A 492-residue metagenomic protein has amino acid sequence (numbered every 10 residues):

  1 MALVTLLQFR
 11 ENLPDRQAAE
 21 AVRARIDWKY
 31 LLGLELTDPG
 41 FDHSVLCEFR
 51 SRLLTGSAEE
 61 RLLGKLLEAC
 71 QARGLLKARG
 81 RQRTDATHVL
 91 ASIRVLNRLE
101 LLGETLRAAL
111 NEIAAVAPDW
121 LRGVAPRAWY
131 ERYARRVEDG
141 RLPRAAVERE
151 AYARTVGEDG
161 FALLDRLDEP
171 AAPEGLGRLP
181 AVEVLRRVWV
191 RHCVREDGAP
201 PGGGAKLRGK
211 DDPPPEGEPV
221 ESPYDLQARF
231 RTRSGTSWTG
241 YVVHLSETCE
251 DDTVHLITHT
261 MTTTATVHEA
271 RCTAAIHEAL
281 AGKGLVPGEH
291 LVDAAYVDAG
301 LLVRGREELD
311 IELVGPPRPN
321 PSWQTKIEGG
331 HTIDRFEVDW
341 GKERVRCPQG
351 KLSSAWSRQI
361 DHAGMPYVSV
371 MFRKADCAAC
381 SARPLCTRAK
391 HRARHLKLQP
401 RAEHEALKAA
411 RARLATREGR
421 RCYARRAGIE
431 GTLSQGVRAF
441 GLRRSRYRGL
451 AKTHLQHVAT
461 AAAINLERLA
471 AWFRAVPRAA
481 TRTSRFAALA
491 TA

Functional and structural regions predicted by a protein language model:
A2-L13: Alpha-helical support elements that line or immediately flank enzyme active sites and cofactor-binding pockets
Q17, V22, E35-P39, C47-A492: Anion-binding and metal-coordination hotspots
R25-I26: Short, polar N-cap/turn motifs at the start of nucleic acid-interacting alpha helices
K29-G33: Short arginine-rich
